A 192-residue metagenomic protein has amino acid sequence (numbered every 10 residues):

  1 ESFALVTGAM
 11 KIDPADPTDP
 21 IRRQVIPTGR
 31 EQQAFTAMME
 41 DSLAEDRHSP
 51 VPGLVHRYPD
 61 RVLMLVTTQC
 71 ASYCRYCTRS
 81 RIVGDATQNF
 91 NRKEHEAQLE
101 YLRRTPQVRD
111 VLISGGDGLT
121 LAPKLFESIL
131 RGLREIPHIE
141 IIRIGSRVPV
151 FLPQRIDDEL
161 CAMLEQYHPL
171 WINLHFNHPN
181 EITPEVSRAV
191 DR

Functional and structural regions predicted by a protein language model:
E1-H56: Flexible, acidic/Gly-rich N-terminal and inter-domain linker regions that tether and position cofactor-handling modules
P27-E31, C70-S72, V83-G84: A short acidic, glycine/proline-enriched capping/turn motif at secondary-structure boundaries, especially helix N-cap
R47-T78: N-terminal pre-triad scaffold of radical SAM enzymes
S49, V111-L112: Short glycine- and Lys/Arg-enriched binding-loop motifs that mark or flank ligand-binding interfaces
T67-T68, S80, G115-G116, R147: Fold-independent oxyanion-binding glycine-rich loops and adjacent beta-strand/coil segments at enzyme active sites
C77-N89: Iron-sulfur (Fe-S) cluster-binding segments and ferredoxin-like electron-carrier domains, especially [2Fe-2S]
Q88-A97: Short cysteine/histidine-rich metal-coordination sites, predominantly Zn2+-binding motifs
E96-D110, G116-R192: Conserved AdoMet/S-adenosylmethionine-binding subsite of the radical SAM
